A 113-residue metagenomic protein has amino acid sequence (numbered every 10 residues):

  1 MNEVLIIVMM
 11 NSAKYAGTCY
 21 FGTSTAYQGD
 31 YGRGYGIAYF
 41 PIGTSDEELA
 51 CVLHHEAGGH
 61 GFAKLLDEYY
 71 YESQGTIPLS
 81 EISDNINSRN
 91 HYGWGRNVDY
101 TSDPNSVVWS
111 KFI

Functional and structural regions predicted by a protein language model:
M1-E72: Active-site-proximal segment of zinc-dependent metalloprotease catalytic domains
L66-I113: Replace "(M1/M4/M9/M12/WLM)" with "(e.g., M1/M4/M8/M9/M12/M26/WLM)" and add "not limited to" to clarify scope
